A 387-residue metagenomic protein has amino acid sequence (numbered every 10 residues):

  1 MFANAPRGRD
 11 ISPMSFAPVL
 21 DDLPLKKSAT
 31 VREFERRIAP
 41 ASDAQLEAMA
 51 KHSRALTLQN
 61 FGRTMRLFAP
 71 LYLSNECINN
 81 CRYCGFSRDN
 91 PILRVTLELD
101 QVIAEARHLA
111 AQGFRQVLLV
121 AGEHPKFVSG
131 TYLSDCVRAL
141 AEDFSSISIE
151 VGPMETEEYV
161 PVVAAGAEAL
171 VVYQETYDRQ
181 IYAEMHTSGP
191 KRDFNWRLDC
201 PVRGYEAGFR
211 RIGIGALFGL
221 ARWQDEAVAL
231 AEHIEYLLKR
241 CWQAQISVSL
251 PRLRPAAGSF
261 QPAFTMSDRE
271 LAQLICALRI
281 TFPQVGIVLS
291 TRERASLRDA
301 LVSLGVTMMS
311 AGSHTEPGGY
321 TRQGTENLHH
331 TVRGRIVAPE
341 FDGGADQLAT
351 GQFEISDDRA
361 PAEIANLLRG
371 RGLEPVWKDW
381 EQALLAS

Functional and structural regions predicted by a protein language model:
M1-A44, K239-S387: Auxiliary Fe-S-binding modules of radical SAM enzymes
Q45-R66: Short, charged low-complexity linear segments at domain edges
S53, C81, L119, V172 (+4 more regions): Conserved, mostly hydrophobic/aromatic
Q59-Q101: Canonical Radical SAM [4Fe-4S] cluster-binding loop centered on the CxxxCxxC motif and its immediate flanking residues
A69, A106, L133-V137, Y159 (+5 more regions): Generic structural signal for well-ordered alpha-helices, preferentially at hydrophobic/aromatic core positions
N75, E123-V128, F218-W223, A256-A257 (+1 more regions): Short, small-residue-enriched loops and turns at beta-alpha junctions that line or gate enzyme active sites
R88-E105, L109-Y205, R210-L220, W242-S249: Core AdoMet radical
E155-A164, R210, A221-Y236, R294-L304: Catalytic cores of alpha/beta
